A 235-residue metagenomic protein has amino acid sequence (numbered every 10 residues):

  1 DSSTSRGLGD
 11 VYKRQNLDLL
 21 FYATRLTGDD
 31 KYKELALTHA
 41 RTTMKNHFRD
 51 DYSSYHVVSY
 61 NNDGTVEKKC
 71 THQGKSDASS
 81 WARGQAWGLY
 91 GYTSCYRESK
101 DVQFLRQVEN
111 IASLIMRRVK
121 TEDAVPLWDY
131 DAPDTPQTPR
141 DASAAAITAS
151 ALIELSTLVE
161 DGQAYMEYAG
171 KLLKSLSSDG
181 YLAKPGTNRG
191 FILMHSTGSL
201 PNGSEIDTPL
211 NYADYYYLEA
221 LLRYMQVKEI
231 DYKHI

Functional and structural regions predicted by a protein language model:
D1-Y12: Single conserved hydrophobic/aromatic residue that forms the stacking wall/gate of nucleotide- or nucleobase-binding
G9-D10, Y52-W81, D123-I147, P185-P209: Carbohydrate-binding/catalytic loop surfaces
K13-L19, A23-T27, K33-L37, R41 (+2 more regions): Active-site region of glycoside hydrolase catalytic domains
L17-D30, W87-Q103, A146-D161, Y216-I230: Well-ordered alpha-helical scaffold segments within catalytic/enzyme domains
L35-Y55, N61-T71, Q107-D123, Y168-G186 (+1 more regions): Long, well-ordered core segments of solenoidal/helical folds
Y60-R97, D101-V108: Acidic, glycine-rich loop-and-beta core segments that form the ion-binding/anion-interacting portion of active sites
V102-M166: A beta-strand-loop signature enriched in Asp, Gly, Thr, and Trp that corresponds to the sialidase/neuraminidase Asp-box
Q137-S150, S156-I235: CBM-like carbohydrate-recognition segments
